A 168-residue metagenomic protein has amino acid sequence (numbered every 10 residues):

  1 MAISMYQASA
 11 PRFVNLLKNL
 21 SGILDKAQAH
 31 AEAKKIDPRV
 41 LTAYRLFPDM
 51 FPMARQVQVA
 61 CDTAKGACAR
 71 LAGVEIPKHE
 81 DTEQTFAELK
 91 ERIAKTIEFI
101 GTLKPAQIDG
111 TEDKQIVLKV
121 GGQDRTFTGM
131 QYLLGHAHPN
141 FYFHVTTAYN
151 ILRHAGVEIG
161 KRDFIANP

Functional and structural regions predicted by a protein language model:
A2-I36, A69-E80: Peripheral, non-catalytic segments flanking oxidoreductase cores
A2-N15, D37-A60, E80-L89, G121-N140 (+1 more regions): Alpha-helical scaffold segments that form or flank carboxylate-/histidine-based iron centers
L17, S21-Q28, K65-C68, A94-G101 (+1 more regions): Structural signal for well-ordered, non-membrane alpha-helices
L24, Q28-A31, K35, L71 (+3 more regions): Long, hydrophobic, amphipathic alpha-helical segments used as structural scaffolds
Q28-P48, T111-L118: Short secondary-structure junction/hinge motifs that connect adjacent elements
D49-I76, T96-K104: Conserved alpha-helical segments that form or flank metal/cofactor-binding pockets of metalloenzymes
D81-V120, R125-L152: Acidic/histidine-rich alpha-helical segments that form the ligand environment of transition-metal centers
R153-P168: C-terminal end-helix/capping segment
